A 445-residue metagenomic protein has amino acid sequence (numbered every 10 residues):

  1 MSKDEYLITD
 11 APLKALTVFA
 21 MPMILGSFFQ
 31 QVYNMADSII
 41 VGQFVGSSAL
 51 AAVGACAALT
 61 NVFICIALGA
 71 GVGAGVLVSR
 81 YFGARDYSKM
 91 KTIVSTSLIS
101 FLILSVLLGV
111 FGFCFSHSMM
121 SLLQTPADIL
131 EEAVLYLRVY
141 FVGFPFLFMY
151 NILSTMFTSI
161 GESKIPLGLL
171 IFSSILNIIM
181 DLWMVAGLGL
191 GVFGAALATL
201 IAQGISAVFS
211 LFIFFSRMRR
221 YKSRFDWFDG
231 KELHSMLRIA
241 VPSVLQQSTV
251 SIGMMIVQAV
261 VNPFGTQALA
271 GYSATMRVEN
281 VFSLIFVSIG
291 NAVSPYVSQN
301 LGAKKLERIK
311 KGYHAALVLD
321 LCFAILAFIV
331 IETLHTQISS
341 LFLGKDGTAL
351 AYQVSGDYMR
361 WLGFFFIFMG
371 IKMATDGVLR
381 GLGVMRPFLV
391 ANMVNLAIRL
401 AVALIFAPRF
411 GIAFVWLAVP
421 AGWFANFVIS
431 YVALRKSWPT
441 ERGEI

Functional and structural regions predicted by a protein language model:
M1-A20, V78-G143, G187-V241, V297-F364 (+1 more regions): Short alpha-helical transmembrane segments in multi-pass integral membrane proteins
I8-F44, A58-G73, L77, L102-G109 (+4 more regions): N-terminal transmembrane alpha-helices
V18, V41-N61, A127-E132, V192-F193 (+4 more regions): Interfacial/gating helices of multi-pass transporter permease domains
V18-D37, V139, S173, A202-S206 (+3 more regions): Transmembrane helical elements of multi-pass membrane transporters/channels
F28, V32-L50, M120-A127, W183-L190 (+6 more regions): Helix-terminus/linker motif at the lipid-water interface of multi-pass membrane proteins
L50-V110, L147-P166, G271-H335, M369-G383 (+1 more regions): Small-residue-rich hydrophobic transmembrane alpha-helices
V62-C65, N177-D181, S206-L211, V281-L284 (+3 more regions): Hydrophobic transmembrane alpha-helices of multi-pass small-molecule transporters
G71, Y140-T158, P166-S174, A195-V208 (+4 more regions): Short runs within selected transmembrane alpha-helices of multi-pass transporters and secretion channels
